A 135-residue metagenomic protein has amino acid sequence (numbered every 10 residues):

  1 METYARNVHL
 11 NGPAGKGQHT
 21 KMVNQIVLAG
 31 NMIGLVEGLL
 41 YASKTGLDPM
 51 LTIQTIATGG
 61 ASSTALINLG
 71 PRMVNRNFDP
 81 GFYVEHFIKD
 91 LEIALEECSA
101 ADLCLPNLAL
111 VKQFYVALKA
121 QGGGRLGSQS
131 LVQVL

Functional and structural regions predicted by a protein language model:
M1-A14, T64-G70: Acidic-glycine-rich active-site phosphate/pyrophosphate-binding loop
K16-L135: Helical "substrate-binding/catalytic lid" subdomain of Rossmann-like NAD(P)-dependent dehydrogenases/reductases
